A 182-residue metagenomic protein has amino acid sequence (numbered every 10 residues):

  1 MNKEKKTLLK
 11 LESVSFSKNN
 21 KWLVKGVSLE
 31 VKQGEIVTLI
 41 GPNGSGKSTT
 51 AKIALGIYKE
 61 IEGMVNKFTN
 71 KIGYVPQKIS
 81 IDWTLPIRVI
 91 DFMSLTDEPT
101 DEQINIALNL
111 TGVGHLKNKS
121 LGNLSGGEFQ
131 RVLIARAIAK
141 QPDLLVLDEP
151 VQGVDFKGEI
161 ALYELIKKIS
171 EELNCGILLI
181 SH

Functional and structural regions predicted by a protein language model:
L55: Helix-to-loop junction immediately C-terminal to a conserved catalytic motif
D101-K117: Conserved ABC ATPase "signature" region
S120-L124, E128: Conserved ABC ATPase signature
Q141: Conserved catalytic motifs of ABC-family nucleotide-binding domains
L145-E149: Catalytic Walker B motif of ABC-type/P-loop ATPase nucleotide-binding domains
S181-H182: H-loop/switch region of ABC-family ATPase nucleotide-binding domains
